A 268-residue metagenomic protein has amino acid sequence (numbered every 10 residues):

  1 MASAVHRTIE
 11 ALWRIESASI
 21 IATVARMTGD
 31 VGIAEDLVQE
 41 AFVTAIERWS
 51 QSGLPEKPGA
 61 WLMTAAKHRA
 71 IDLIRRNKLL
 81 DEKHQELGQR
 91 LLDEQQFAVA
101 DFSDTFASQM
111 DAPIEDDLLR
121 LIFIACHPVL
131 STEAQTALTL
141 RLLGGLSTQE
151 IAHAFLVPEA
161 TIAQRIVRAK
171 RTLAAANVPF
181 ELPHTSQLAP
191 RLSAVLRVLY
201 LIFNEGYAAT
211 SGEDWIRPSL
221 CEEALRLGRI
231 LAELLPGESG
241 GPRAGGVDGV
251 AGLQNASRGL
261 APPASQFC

Functional and structural regions predicted by a protein language model:
M1-A22, G32-E35, A189-L201: A short, charge-rich alpha-helical start-of-domain segment used by transcription regulators
W13-V31, T44-R48, F123, H127 (+2 more regions): Amphipathic, Lys/Arg- and hydrophobic-enriched alpha-helical face
I20, V24, L62, A66-I74: Hydrophobic-face residues of short alpha-helical interaction/recognition segments
V31-R48, E56-M63, Q85, A160 (+2 more regions): Conserved RNAP core-binding helix
Q39-P58, R76-K78, A176-E181, I230-L235 (+1 more regions): Sigma70-family region 2
K67-E86, D93, F97: Arg/Lys-rich amphipathic alpha helix in sigma70-family domain 2
Q85-E133, L142-T148, V157-C268: Amphipathic helix-loop-helix modules that constitute alpha-helical solenoid scaffolds
I151-H153: Short alpha-helical "recognition helix" segments of helix-turn-helix
